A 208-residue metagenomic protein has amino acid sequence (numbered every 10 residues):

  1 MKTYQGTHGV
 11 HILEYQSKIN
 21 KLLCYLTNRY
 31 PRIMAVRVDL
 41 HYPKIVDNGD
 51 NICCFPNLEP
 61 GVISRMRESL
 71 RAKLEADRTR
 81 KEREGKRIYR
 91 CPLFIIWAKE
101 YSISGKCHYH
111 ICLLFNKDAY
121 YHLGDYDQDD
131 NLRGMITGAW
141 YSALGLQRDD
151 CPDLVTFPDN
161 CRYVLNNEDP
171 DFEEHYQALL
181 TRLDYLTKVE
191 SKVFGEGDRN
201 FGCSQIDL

Functional and structural regions predicted by a protein language model:
M1-Y30, K117-L208: Catalytic "initiation/cleavage/transfer" segments centered on a nucleophilic residue and adjacent nucleic-acid-engaging
Y25-Y101: Signature for HUH/AEP ssDNA processing cores
R37, H108, D149-D153: A structural signal for short, well-ordered beta-strand segments and their strand-loop junctions that often border
P43-D47, N116-Y121: A short, flexible beta-alpha/helix-coil linker loop
C53-N57, C112, Y126-D130: Short intrinsically disordered coil segments
D77, K81, S104, D118-H122: Amphipathic alpha-helical interaction segments
F94-A119: Histidine-centered divalent-metal-coordination microenvironment in nucleic-acid enzymes
